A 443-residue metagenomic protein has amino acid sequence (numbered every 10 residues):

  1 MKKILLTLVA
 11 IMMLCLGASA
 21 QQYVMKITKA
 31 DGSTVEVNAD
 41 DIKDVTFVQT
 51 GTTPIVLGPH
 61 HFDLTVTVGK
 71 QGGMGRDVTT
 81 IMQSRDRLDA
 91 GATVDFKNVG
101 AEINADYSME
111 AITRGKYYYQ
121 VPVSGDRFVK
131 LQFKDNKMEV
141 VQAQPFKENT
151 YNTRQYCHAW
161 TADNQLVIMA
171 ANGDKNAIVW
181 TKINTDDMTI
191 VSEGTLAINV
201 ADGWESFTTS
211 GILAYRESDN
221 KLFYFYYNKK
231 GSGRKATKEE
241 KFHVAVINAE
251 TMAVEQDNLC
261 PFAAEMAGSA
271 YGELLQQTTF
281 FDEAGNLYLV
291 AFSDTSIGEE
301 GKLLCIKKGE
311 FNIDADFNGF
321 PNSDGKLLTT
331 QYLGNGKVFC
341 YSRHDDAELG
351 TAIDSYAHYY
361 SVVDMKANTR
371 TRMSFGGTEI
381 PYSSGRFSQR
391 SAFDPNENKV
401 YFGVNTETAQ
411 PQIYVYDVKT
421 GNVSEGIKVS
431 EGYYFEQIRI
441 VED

Functional and structural regions predicted by a protein language model:
M1-V24, T52-T53: Bacterial Sec-dependent N-terminal signal peptides
P54-H61, T67-M74, N164-G173, A177-W180 (+4 more regions): Short, conserved, GDST-rich strand-edge loop motifs in beta-rich repeat architectures
R76-T189: Post-signal peptide N-terminal segment of secreted/secretory-pathway proteins
T79-D86, A177-T189, T237-A253, E300-F311 (+2 more regions): Beta-propeller blade signature
A90-E102, M138-N149, T189-W204, V254-A263 (+3 more regions): Beta-propeller fold detector
G100-G115, E148-T161, V200-A214, E265-T279 (+3 more regions): Repeated scaffold domains used in trafficking and secretory/extracellular systems, primarily beta-propellers
W204-F207, G211-D346: Acidic, serine/threonine- and glycine-rich low-complexity intrinsically disordered segments that serve as flexible
F311-A409: Intrinsically disordered, low-complexity segments enriched in Gly and acidic/Ser/Thr residues that form flexible
